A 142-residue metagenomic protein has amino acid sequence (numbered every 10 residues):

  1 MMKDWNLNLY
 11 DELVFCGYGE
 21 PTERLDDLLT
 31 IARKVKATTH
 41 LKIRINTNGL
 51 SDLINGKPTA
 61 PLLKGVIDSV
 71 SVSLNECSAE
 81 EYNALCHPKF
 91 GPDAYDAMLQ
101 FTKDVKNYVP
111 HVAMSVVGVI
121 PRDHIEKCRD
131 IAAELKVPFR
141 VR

Functional and structural regions predicted by a protein language model:
M1-V66, S78: Conserved Radical SAM active-site core
G17, I45-G49, L74, V116-G118 (+1 more regions): A cross-domain feature marking catalytic cores of carbohydrate-active enzymes and several ubiquitous metabolic/repair
P21-T22, G49-L53, V72-K89, P121: Conserved radical SAM core fold
L28, M98, I125: Aromatic/hydrophobic pocket-lining residues that form the small-molecule binding cavity in soluble enzyme cores
L29-T39, T102-P110, R129, A133: Surface-exposed amphipathic alpha-helices with a cationic face
N46-D52, H87-K89, F101-H124, C128: Conserved strand-turn element in the central/C-terminal portion of the radical SAM core barrel that lines
K57-L62, V119-E134: Catalytic cores of alpha/beta
V66-S78, R140-R142: Non-cysteine beta-strand/loop elements that form the S-adenosyl-L-methionine
